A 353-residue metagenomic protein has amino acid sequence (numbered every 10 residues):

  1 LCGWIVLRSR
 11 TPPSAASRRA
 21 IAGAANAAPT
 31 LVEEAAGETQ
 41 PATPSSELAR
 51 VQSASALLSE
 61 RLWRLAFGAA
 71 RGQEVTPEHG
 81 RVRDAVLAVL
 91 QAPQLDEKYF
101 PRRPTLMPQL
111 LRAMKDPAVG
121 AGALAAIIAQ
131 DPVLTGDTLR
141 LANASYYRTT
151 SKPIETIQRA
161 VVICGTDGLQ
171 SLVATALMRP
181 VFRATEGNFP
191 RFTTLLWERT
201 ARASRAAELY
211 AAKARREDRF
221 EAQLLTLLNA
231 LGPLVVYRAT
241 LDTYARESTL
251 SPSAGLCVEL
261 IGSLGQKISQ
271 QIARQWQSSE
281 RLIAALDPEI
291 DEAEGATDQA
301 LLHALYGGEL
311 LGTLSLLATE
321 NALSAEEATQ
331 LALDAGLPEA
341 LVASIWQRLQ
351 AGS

Functional and structural regions predicted by a protein language model:
L1-L228, L234-D242, P252-T329, D334 (+1 more regions): Conserved alpha-helical "signature site" that marks functionally important helical segments or helix/loop junctions
R246-E247: Catalytic or ion-translocation cores adjacent to nucleophile or general acid/base/metal-coordination motifs in diverse
